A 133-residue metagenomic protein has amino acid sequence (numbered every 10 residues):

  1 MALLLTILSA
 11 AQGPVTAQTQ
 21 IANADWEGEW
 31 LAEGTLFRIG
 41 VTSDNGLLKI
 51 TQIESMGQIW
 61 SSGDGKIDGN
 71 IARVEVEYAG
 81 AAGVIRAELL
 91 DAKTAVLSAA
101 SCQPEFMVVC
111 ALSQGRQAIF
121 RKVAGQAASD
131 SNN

Functional and structural regions predicted by a protein language model:
M1-A10: Bacterial N-terminal signal peptides
A10, D44, D130-N132: Compositionally biased regions
A10-A11, S55, L97: Intrinsically disordered and other compositionally biased segments
A11, V15-T19: Boundary at the C-terminal end of the N-terminal hydrophobic targeting segment
Q18-L90, F106, C110-S113, A118 (+1 more regions): Central antiparallel beta-sheet cores of small beta-barrel/beta-sandwich binding domains
V74-A82, A99-C102, D130-N133: Short, surface-exposed secondary-structure junctions/capping segments
A95-V108: Low-complexity, intrinsically disordered Gly/Pro/Thr-rich segments
F120-N132: Short, low-complexity, Pro/Ser/Thr/Gly-rich segments in the mature regions of secreted, periplasmic
